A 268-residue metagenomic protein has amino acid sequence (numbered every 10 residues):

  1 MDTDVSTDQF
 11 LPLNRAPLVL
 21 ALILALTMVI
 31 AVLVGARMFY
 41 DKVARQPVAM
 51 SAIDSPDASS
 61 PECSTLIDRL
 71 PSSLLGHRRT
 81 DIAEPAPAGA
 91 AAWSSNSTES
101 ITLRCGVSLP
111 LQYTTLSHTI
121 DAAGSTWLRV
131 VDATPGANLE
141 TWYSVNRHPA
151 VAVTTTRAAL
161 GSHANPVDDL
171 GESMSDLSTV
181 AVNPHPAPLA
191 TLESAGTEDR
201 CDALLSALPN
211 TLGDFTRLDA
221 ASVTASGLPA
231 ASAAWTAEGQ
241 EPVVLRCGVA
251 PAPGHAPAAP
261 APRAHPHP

Functional and structural regions predicted by a protein language model:
D2-Q9, N14-R37: Hydrophobic membrane-insertion alpha-helices, especially the h-region of bacterial N-terminal signal peptides
S6-D8, S51, W93, L139-T141 (+1 more regions): Short, flexible coil/linker segments at or flanking structured domains
L22, E62-C63, S73-H77, W127-D132 (+4 more regions): Aromatic/pi-system hotspot detector in well-structured domains
M38-L109, H185-A234: Extracytoplasmic low-complexity, Pro/Thr/Ser/Ala/Gly-rich segments that lie immediately after a secretion/anchoring
E99-I101, P149, E241-V243: Envelope-exposed proteins and targeting segments
T102-V182, A250, A256-P268: Extracytosolic low-complexity repeat regions of secreted or lipid-anchored proteins
D219-P268: Extracytoplasmic/luminal low-complexity segments enriched in Pro/Gly and acidic/polar residues that act as flexible
